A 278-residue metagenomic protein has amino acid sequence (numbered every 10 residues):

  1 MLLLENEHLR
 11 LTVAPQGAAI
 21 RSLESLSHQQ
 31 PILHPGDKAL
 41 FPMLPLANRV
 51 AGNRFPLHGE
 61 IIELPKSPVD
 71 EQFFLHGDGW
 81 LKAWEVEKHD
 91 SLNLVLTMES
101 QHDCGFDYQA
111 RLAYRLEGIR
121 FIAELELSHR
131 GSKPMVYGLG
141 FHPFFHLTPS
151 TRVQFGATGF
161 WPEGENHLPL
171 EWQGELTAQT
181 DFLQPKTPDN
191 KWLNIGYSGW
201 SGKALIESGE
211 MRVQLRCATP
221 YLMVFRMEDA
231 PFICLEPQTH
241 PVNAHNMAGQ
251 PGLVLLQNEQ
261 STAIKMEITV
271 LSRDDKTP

Functional and structural regions predicted by a protein language model:
M1-N6, G36, V95, Q101 (+1 more regions): Beta-strand-rich recognition/accessory modules
L4, M98-Y137, F141-F145: Acidic, contiguous internal or C-terminal segments within carbohydrate-active enzymes that form a structured patch used
R10-P68: Acidic-aromatic substrate-binding/catalytic surfaces of carbohydrate-active enzymes
V13, F55-E63, L125, V254-L271: Short Pro-Gly-centered flexible turn/kink motifs
P56-E60, E87-N93, R115-R120, L147-P149 (+2 more regions): A short, structured loop/turn motif at beta-sheet edges
S67-E117: Extended, loop-rich substrate-binding clefts of extracytoplasmic carbohydrate-active enzymes
V136, F144-A218: Active-site/ligand-binding surface loops and adjacent short beta/alpha elements that line catalytic pockets across
